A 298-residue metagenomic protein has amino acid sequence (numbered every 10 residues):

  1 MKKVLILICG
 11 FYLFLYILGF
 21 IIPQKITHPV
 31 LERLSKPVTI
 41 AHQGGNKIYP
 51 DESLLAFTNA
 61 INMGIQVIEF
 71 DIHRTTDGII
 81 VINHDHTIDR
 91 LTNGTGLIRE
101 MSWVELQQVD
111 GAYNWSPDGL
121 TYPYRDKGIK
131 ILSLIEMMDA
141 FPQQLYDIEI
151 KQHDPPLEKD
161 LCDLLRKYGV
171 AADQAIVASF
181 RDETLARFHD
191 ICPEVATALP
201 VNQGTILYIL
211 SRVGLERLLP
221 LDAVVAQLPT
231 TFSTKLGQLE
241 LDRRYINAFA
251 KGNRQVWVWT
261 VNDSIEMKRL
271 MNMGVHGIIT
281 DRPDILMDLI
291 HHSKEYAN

Functional and structural regions predicted by a protein language model:
I6-F11, L15-I26, H84-A196, L219-G252: Metal-dependent phosphodiesterase/phospholipase catalytic core, i.e., the His/Asp/Glu-rich active-site region
I22-V38, L54: N-terminal signal-anchor transmembrane helix
T39-A41, I68-F70, Y146-I148, A175-A178 (+4 more regions): Hydrophobic faces of well-ordered beta-strands that scaffold small-molecule active sites in alpha/beta enzyme cores
Q43-G44, D51, S179, Q203 (+1 more regions): Glycine-rich beta-to-alpha transition loops that act as phosphate-gripper elements at the mouths of alpha/beta enzyme
A56-R74, A140, L219-A226: Catalytic domains of carbohydrate-active enzymes, especially glycoside hydrolases
A186, D263-V275: Catalytic cores of alpha/beta
P283-N298: C-terminal helical cap(s) of enzyme catalytic domains, especially alpha/beta-barrels
